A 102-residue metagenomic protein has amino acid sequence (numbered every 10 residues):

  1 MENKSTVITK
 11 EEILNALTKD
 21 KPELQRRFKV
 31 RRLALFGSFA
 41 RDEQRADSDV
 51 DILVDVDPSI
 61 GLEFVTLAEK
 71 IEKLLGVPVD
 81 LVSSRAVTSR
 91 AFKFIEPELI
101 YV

Functional and structural regions predicted by a protein language model:
M1-R32, R41-A46, V56-V102: Catalytic core of pol beta-like nucleotidyltransferases
L35: Conserved histidines in hydrophobic membrane contexts and catalytic metal-binding motifs
D51-V54: Short beta-strand->loop micro-motif that forms the acidic, two-metal-ion catalytic signature in nucleotide-processing
